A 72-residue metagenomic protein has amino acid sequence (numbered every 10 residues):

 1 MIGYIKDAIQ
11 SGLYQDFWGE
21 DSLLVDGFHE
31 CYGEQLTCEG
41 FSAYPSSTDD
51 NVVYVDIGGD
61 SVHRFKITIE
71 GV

Functional and structural regions predicted by a protein language model:
I2-I9, L13, W18: Acidic, low-complexity intrinsically disordered segments
L13-R64: Acidic, low-complexity, intrinsically disordered interaction modules
G71-V72: Short acidic DE-rich linear segments
